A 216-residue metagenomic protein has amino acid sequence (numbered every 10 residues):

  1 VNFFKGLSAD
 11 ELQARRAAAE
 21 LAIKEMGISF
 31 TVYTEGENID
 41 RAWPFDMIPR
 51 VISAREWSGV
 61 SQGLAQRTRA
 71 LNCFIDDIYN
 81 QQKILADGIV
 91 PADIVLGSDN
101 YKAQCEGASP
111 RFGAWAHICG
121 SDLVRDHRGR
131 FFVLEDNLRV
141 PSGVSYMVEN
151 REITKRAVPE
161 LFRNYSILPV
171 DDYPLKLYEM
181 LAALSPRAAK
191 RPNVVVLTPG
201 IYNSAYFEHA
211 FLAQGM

Functional and structural regions predicted by a protein language model:
V1-M216: Preference for protein termini
